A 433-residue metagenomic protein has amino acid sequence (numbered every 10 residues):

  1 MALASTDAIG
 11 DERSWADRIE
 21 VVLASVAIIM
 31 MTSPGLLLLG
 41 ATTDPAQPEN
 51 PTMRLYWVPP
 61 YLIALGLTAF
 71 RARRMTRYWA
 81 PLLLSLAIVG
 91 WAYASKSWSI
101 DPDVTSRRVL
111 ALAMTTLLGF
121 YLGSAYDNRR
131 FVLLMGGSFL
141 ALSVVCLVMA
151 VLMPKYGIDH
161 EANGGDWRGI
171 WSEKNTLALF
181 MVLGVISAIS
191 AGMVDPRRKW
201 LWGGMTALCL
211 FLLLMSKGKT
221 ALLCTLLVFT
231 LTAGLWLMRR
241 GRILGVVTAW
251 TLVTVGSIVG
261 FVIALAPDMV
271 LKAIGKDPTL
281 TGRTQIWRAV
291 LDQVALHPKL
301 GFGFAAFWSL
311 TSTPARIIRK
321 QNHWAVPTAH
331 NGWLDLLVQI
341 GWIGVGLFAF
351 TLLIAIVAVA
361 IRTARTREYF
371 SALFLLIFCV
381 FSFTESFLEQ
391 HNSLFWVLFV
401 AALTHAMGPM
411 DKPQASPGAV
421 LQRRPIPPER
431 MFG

Functional and structural regions predicted by a protein language model:
M1-Y93, Y126-L133, G137, V194-W200 (+1 more regions): Transmembrane signal-anchor hairpin modules in multi-pass inner-membrane enzymes, especially those that act on
A16, V148-K155, A233-P278, L291-L296 (+2 more regions): A membrane-periplasm/extracellular boundary helix in multi-pass inner-membrane enzymes that assemble envelope glycans
P60-Y61, V89-Y93, F131-A162, W171-L237 (+1 more regions): Alpha-helical transmembrane segments of multi-pass inner-membrane proteins
L62-R74, W91-L147, G184-S187, V380: Transmembrane alpha-helical segments and their membrane-water interfaces
S124, G234, G241-R242, I340-C379 (+1 more regions): Hydrophobic transmembrane alpha-helices and their immediate junctions
L210, G218-K219, L291, H297 (+2 more regions): A conserved mid-to-late transmembrane alpha helix and its immediate loop/hinge that forms the functional core
M269-R288, D292, L296, L300-I340 (+1 more regions): Long extracytoplasmic/lumenal interhelical loops at the membrane interface of multi-pass membrane proteins
S371-F381, S386-G433: Transmembrane alpha-helices of multi-pass inner-membrane enzymes
